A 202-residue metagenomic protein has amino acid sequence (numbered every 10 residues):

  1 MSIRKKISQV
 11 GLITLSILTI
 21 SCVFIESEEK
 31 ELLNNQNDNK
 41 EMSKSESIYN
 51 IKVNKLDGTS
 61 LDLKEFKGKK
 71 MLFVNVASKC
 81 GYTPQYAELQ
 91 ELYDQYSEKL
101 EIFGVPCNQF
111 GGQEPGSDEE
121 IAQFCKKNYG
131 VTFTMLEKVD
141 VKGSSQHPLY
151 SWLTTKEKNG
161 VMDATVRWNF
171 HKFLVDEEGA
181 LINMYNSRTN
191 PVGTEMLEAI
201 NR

Functional and structural regions predicted by a protein language model:
S2-G11: Bacterial N-terminal signal peptides that target proteins for export
I20-S21: C-terminal motif of bacterial Sec signal peptides marking the signal peptidase cleavage site
E31-K64, H147-P148: N-terminal "domain-start" segment that seeds a small globular fold
K69-K70, K79, P84-C107, K126-Y129: Conserved helix-turn-beta segment immediately C-terminal to the redox Cys motif in thioredoxin-like folds
L100-G116, T132-G143: Thiol-based oxidoreductase modules, predominantly thioredoxin-like and allied folds used for disulfide exchange
E119-N169: Short, internal strand/loop/helix patches that form the active-site neighborhood or redox-interaction surface
S151, K156-R202: Thiol-/selenol-based redox modules, centered on thioredoxin-like and closely related oxidoreductase domains
